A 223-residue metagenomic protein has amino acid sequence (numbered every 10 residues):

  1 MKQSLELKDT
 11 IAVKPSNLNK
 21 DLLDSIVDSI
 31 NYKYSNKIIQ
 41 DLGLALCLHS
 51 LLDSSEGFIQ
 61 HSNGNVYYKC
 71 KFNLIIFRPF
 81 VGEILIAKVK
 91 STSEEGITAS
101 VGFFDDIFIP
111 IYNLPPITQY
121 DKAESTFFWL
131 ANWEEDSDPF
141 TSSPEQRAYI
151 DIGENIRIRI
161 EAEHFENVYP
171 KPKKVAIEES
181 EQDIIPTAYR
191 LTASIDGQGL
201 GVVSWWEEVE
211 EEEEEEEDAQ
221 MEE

Functional and structural regions predicted by a protein language model:
M1-I86, K90-E223: Single-stranded RNA-binding regions, centering on S1/OB-family and related RNA-binding modules
